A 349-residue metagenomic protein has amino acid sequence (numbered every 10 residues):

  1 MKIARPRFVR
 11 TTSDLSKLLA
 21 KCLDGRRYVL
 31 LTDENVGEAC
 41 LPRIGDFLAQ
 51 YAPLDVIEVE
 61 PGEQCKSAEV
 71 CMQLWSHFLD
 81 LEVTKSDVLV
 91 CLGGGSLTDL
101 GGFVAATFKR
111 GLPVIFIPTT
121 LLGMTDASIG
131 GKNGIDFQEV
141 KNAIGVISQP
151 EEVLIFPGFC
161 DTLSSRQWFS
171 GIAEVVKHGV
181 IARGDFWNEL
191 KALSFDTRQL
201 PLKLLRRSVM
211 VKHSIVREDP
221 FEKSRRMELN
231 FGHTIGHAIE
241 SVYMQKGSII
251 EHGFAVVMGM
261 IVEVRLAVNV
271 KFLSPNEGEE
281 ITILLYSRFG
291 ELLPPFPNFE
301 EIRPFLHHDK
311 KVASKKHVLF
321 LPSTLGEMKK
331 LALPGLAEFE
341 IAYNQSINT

Functional and structural regions predicted by a protein language model:
M1-V88: ATP/NTP phosphate-donor binding region
A49, Q149-F159, S165, A173-D185 (+9 more regions): Generic secondary-structure signature for well-ordered alpha-helical cores
P61-G62, L92-G94, F231-G232: Glycine-rich beta-strand-to-loop/alpha-helix junction loops that act as flexible
S96-F103, M124, H237-A238: Short glycine/serine/threonine-rich phosphate/pyrophosphate-binding segments that cradle anionic phosphate groups
F103-F195: A glycine/threonine-rich phosphate-anchoring loop and its flanking beta-alpha core in nucleotide/phosphate-binding
A173-V175, F272-T349: C-terminal charged capping/lid subdomain of soluble metabolic enzymes
E189-E300: Active-site segments that bind and position negatively charged phosphate/pyrophosphate groups
